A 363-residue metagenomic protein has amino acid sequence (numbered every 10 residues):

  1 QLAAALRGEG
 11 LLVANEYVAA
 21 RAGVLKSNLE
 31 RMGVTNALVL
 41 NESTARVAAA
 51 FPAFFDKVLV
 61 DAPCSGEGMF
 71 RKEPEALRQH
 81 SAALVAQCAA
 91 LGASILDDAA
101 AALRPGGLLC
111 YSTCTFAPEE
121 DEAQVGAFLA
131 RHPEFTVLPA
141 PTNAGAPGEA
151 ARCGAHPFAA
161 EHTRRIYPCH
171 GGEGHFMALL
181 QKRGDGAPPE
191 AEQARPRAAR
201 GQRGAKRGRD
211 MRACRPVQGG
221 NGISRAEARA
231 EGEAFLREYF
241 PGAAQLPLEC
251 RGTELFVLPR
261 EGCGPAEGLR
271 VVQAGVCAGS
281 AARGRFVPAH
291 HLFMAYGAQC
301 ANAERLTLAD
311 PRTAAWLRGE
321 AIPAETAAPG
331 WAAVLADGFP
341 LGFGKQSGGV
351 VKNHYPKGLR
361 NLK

Functional and structural regions predicted by a protein language model:
Q1-G8: Conserved SAM-binding loop of SAM-dependent methyltransferases across substrates and taxa, primarily the Class I
R7, L103-P105: Helix-to-beta-strand junctions that scaffold the AdoMet/dcAdoMet cofactor pocket in Class I SAM-dependent enzymes
E9-V13: Short beta-strand element of Class I
N15-P52: S-adenosyl-L-methionine
A20, D56-D97, C110, C114-E122: Mobile active-site "lid"/loop adjacent to the S-adenosyl-L-methionine
F54-D56, P133: Local beta-strand N-terminus motif with an aromatic residue
A83, E122-A146: Conserved Class I S-adenosyl-L-methionine
E173, R183-K363: Polybasic, low-complexity RNA-engagement segments
